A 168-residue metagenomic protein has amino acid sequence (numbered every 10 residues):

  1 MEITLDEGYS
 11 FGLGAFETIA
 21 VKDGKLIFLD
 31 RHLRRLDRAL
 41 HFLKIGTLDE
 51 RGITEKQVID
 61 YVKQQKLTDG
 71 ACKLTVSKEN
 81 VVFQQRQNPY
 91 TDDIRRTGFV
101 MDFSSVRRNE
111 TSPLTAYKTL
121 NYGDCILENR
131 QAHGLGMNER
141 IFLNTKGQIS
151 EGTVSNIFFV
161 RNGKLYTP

Functional and structural regions predicted by a protein language model:
M1-K63, S77-P168: Helix-start/capping segments and mature chain N-termini
K63-G70: Short secondary-structure junctions
